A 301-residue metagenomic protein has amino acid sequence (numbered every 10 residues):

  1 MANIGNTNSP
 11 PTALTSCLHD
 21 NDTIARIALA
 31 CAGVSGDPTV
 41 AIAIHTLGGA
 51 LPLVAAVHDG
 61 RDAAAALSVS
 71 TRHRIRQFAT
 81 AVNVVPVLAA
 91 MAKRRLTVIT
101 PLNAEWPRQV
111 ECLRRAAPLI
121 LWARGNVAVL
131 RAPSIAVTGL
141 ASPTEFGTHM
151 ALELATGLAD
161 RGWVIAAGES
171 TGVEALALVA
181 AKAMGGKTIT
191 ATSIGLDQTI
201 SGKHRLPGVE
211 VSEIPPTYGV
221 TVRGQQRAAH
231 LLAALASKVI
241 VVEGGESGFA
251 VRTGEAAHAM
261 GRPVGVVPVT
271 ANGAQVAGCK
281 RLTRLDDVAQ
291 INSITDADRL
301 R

Functional and structural regions predicted by a protein language model:
M1-N103, L285: Short, small/acidic-rich helices and loops at N termini and domain boundaries of DNA replication/processing enzymes
A2-D22, P101-R301: Glycine-biased, small-residue-rich flexible motifs in mid-sequence functional cores and linkers
